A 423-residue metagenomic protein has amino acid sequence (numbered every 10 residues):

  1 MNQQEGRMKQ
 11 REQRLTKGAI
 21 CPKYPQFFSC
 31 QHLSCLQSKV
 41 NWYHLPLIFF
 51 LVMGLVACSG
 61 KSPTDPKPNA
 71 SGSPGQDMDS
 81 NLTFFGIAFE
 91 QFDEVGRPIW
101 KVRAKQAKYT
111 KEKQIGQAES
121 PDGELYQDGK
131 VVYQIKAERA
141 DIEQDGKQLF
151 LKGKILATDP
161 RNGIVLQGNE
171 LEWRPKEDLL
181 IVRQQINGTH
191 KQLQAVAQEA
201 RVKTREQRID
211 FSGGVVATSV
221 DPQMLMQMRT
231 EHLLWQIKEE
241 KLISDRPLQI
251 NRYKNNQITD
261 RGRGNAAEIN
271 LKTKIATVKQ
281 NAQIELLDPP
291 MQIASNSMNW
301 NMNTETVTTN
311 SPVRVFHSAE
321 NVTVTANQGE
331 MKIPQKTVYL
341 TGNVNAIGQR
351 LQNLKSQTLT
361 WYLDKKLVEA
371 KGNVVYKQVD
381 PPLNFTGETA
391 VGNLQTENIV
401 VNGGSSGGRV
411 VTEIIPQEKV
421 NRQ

Functional and structural regions predicted by a protein language model:
M1-E12, G18-C21, F27-Q423: Mature-chain termini and adjacent capping regions
